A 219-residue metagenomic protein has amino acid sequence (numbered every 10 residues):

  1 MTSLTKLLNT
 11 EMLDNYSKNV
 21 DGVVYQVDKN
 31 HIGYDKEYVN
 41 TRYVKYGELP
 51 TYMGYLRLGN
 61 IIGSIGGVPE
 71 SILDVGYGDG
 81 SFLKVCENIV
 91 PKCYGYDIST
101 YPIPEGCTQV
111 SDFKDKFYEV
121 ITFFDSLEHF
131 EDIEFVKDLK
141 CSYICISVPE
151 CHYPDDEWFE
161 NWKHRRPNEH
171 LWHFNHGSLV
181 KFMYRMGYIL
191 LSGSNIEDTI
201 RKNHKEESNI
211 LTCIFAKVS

Functional and structural regions predicted by a protein language model:
M1-V120, F124, I133-L139, E157-W162 (+4 more regions): Conserved N-terminal segment of class I S-adenosyl-L-methionine
Y101, H129, C151-Y153: Active-site loop signature of alpha/beta-hydrolase-fold enzymes
F124-L127, S147: Residues lining the SAM
H129, H170-H173: Histidine-centered active-site/metal-ligand motif
C141-Y153: Conserved beta-strand signature within the Rossmann-like core of class I S-adenosyl-L-methionine
C145-S147, L191-S194: Conserved active-site loop/cleft motifs that coordinate metal ions or position small ligands
